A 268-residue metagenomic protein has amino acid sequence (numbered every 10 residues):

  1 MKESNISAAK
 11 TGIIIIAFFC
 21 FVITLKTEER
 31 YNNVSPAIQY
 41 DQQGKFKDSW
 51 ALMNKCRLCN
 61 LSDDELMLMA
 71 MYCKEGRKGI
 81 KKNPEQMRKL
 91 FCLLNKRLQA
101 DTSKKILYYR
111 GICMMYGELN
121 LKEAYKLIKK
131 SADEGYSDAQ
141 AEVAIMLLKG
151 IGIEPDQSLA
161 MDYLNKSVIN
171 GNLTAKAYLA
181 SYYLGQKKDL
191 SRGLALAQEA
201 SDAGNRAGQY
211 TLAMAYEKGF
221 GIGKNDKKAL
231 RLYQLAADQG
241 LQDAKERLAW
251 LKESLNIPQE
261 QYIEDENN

Functional and structural regions predicted by a protein language model:
G12-C20: Bacterial N-terminal signal peptides
C20-Y72, E85, N268: N-terminal leader/linker segments that initiate helical-solenoid repeat arrays
N32, D64-E65, I106, A139 (+3 more regions): The tetratricopeptide repeat
Q39, M69-E75, L107-G117, E142-K149 (+3 more regions): Hydrophobic face of amphipathic alpha-helices that form TPR/SEL1-like repeat modules and related alpha-solenoid
Y40, C59-D63, C73-R77, L98-K104 (+9 more regions): Short helix-capping/linker turns of helical repeat alpha-solenoids
K47-D48, K81-L90, L119-L127, E154-Y163 (+3 more regions): Structural signature of tandem alpha-helical TPR/SEL1-like repeats, specifically the intra-repeat loop/turn
K55-C56, L94-R97, K130-S131, K166-S167 (+2 more regions): Canonical positions in the second alpha-helix
L235-N268: Terminal, low-structured helical/coil segments at or just beyond the last alpha-helical repeat
